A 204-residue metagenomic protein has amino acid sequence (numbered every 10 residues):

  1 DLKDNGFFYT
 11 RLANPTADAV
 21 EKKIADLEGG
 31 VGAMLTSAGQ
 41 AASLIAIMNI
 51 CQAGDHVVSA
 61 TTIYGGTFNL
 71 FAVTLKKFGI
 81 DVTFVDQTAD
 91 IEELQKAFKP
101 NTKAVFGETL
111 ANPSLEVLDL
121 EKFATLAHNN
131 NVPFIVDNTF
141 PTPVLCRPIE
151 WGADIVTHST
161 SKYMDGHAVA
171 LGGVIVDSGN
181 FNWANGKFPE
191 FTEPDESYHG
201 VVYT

Functional and structural regions predicted by a protein language model:
D1-L44, G66-T74: Conserved N-terminal alpha-helix of the aminotransferase class I/II PLP-enzyme fold
A33-T204: Conserved PLP-enzyme active-site core in the AAT-like
